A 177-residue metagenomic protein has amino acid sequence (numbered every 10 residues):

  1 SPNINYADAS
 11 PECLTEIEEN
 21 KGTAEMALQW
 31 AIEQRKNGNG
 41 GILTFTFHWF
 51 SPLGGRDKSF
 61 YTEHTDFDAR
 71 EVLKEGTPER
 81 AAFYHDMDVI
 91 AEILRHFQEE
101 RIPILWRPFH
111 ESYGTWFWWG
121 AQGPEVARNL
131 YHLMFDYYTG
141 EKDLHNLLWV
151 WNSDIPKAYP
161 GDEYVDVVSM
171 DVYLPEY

Functional and structural regions predicted by a protein language model:
S1-P2, G41-F45, I104-P108, W149-W151 (+1 more regions): Hydrophobic faces of well-ordered beta-strands that scaffold small-molecule active sites in alpha/beta enzyme cores
N3-A7, W49-L53, H110-G114, D154-A158 (+1 more regions): Solvent-exposed loop/turn segments at secondary-structure junctions within structured extracellular/periplasmic domains
A9-L133, Y137-L144: Substrate-binding cleft of extracellular glycoside hydrolase catalytic domains
Y137-Y177: Surface-exposed substrate-engagement region within the catalytic domains of secreted or surface-exposed extracellular
